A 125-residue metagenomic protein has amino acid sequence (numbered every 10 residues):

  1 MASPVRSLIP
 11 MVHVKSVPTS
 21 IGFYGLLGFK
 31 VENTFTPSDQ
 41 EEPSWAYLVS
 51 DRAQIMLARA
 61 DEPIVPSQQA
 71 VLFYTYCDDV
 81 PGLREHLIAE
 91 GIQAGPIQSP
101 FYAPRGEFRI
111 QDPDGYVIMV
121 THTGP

Functional and structural regions predicted by a protein language model:
A2-P4, M11-Q54: Core segments of cupin and vicinal oxygen chelate
R6-S16, A46-V49, I64-A89, G106-Q111 (+1 more regions): Vicinal oxygen chelate
F35, E85-P125: Vicinal oxygen chelate
D39, P63, Y102: Positions that flank functional sites
S50-A58, P113-V120: Short, structured secondary-structure boundary patches
R59-I64, G124-P125: A short, sequence-level motif marking secondary-structure junctions
